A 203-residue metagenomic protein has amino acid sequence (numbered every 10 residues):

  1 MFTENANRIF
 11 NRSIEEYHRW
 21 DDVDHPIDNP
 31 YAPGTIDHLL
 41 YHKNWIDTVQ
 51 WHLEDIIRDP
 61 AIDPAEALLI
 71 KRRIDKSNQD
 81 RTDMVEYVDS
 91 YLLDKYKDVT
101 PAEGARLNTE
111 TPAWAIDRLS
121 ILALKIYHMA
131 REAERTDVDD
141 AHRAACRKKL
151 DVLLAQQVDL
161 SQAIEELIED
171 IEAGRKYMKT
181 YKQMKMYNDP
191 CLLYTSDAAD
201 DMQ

Functional and structural regions predicted by a protein language model:
M1-W45, I57: Leu/Val/Ala/Ile-rich N-terminal alpha-helices, chiefly Sec-type signal peptides and the beginnings
A32-Y41, G104-D117: Short, charge/polar-rich alpha-helical segments
K43-R58, M84, V88, A115 (+3 more regions): Non-transmembrane amphipathic alpha-helical segments
L53-I70: Helix-loop segments that flank and shape redox-cofactor active sites
A67-K76, H142-D151: Short, charged, amphipathic alpha-helical segments
K76-Y96: Conserved alpha-helical segments that form or flank metal/cofactor-binding pockets of metalloenzymes
Y194-Q203: Single conserved hydrophobic/aromatic residue that forms the stacking wall/gate of nucleotide- or nucleobase-binding
